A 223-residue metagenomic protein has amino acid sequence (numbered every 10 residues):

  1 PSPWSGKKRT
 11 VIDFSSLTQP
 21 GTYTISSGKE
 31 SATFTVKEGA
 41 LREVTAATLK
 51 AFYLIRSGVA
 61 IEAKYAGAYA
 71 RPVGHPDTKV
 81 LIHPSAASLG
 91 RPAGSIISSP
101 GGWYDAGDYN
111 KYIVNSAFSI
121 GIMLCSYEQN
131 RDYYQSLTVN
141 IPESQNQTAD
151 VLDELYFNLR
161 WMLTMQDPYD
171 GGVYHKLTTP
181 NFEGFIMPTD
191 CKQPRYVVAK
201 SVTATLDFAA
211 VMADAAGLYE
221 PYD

Functional and structural regions predicted by a protein language model:
P1-L41: Ligand-binding face of N-terminal immunoglobulin V-set domains in extracellular IgSF glycoproteins
S5-K8, E43, G94-S95, P100: Residue-level signal for the start and early helices of compact helical domains
K7-R9, I25-S27, A46-L49, P188-D190: Surface-exposed beta-strand edges and their flanking turn/coil or helix-capping segments
T35-Y65: Non-catalytic, glycine-rich low-complexity segments
Y53-N115, R131-Y222: Extended ligand-binding groove/face enriched in aromatic
S119: Extended, Lys/Arg-rich, non-catalytic nucleic-acid recognition/anchoring regions of very large nucleic-acid-interacting
C125-Q129: Alpha-helix exit/C-cap motif
